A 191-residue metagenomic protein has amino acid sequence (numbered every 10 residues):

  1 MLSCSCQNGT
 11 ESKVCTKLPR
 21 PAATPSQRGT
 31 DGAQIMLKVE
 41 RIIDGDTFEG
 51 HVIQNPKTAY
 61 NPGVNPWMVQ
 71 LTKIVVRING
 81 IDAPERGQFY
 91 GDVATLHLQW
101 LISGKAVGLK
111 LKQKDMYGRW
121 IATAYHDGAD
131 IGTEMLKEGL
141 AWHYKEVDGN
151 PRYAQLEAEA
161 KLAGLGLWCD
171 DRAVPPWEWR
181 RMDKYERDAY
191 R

Functional and structural regions predicted by a protein language model:
L2-C4, K13: Extracellular secreted precursors and ectodomains with disulfide-bonded cysteine-rich loops/domains
N8-G9, Y153: Residue-level signal for mature regions of secreted extracellular proteins and peptides
G9-Y144: Electropositive
V147-R191: N-terminal targeting pre-sequences for secretion and organelle import
